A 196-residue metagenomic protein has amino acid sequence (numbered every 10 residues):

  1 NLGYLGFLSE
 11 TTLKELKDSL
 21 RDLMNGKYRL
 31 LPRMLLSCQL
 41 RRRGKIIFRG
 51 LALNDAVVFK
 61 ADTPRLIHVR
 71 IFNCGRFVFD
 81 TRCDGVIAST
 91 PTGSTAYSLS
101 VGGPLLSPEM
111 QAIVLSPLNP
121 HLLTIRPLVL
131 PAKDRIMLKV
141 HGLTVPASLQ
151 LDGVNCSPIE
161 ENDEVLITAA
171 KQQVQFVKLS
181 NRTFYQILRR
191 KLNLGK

Functional and structural regions predicted by a protein language model:
L2-L5, P120: Short, acidic/turn-prone active-site loops that include or flank metal/cofactor- and phosphate-binding residues
L5-D84: Catalytic core of DAGKc-family lipid kinases
L8-E10, H68, S98-S100, I125 (+1 more regions): Short glycine-/acidic-enriched loop or helix-start segments at secondary-structure transitions that form or flank
P32-L36, A52-N54, R65-V69, D84-V86 (+5 more regions): A generic structural signal for short beta-strands and their flanking turns/coil linkers
L40, N73, T90, P117 (+1 more regions): Flexible glycine-/small-residue-rich
V58, T63, C74-F77, I125-K196: ATP/nucleoside-binding phosphotransfer catalytic cores, i.e., glycine-rich phosphate-binding loops
D80-C83, A88-T124: Gly/Ser/Thr-rich active-site loops/lids in small-molecule metabolic enzymes that frequently grip phosphoryl groups
